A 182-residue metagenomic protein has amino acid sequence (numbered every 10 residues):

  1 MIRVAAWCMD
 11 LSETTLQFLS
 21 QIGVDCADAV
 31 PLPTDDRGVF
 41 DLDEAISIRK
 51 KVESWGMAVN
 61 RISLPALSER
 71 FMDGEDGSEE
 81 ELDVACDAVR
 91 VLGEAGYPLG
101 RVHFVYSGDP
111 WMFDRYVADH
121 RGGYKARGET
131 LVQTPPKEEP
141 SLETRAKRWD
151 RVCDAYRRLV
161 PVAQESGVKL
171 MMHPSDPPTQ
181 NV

Functional and structural regions predicted by a protein language model:
M1-I2, D28, W55-M72, L131-P140 (+1 more regions): N-terminal small/glycine-rich loop or linker at the start of catalytic domains across soluble metabolic enzymes
I2-W7, D25-V30, V59-S63, G100-V102 (+1 more regions): Hydrophobic faces of well-ordered beta-strands that scaffold small-molecule active sites in alpha/beta enzyme cores
W7-L11, V30-T34, I62-L67, F104-S107 (+1 more regions): Active-site beta-loop-alpha junctions enriched in small/polar residues
C8-Q21, I48, E80-R90: Short, acidic/polar
S12-L19, I48, V52, V152-A163: Structured alpha-helical segments in the cores of large, soluble enzyme domains
V30-S47, S107-W111: Glycine-rich, proline-tolerant flexible connector loops at the mouths of alpha/beta enzymes
V39-G56, D87: Aromatic-lined substrate-binding rim segments of carbohydrate-active enzymes
F71-V182: Active-site acidic/histidine proton-transfer and metal-coordination neighborhood in alpha/beta enzyme cores
